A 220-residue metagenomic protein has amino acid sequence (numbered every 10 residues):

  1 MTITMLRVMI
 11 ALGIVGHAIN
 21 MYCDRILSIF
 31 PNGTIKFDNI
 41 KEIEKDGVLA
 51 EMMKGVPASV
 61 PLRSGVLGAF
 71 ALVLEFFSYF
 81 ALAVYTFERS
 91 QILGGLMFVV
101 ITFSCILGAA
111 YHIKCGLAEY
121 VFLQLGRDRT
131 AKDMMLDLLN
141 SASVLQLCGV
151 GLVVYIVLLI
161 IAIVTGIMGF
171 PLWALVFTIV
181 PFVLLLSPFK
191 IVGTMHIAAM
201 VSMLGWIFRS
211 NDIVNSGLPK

Functional and structural regions predicted by a protein language model:
M1-K220: Hydrophobic, aromatic-enriched alpha-helical segments typical of multi-pass transmembrane helices
